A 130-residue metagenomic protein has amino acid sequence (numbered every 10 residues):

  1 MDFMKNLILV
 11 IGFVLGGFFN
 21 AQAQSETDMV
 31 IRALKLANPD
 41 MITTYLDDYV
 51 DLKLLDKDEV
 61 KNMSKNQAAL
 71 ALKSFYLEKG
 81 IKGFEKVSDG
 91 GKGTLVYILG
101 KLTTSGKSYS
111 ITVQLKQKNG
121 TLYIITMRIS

Functional and structural regions predicted by a protein language model:
M1-E26: Bacterial Sec-dependent N-terminal signal peptides
Q24-N38: Short, aromatic-enriched amphipathic alpha-helices that serve as compact interaction elements
P39-Y49: Short, well-ordered alpha-helical segments enriched in acidic and aromatic residues
V50, T94-V96, S108, L122-Y123: Hydrophobic residues embedded in beta-strands of well-ordered beta-sheets
L52-K61: A short gly/proline-enriched turn/hairpin at secondary-structure junctions
N66-K107: Surface-exposed, charged secondary-structure patches
S108-S130: Short beta-strand edge/turn micro-motifs at domain boundaries
